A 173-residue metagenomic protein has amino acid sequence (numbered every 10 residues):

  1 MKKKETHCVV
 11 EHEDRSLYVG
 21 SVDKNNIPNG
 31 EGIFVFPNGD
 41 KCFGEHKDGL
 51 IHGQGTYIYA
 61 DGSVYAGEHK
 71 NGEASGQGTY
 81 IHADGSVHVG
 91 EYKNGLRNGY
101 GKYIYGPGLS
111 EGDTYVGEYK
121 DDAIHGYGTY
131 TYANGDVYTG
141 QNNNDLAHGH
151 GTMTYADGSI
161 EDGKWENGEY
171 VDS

Functional and structural regions predicted by a protein language model:
M1-K41, D172-S173: N-terminal segments that cap or nucleate solenoid repeat domains
V10-E13, I33-N38, T56-A60, T79-A83 (+3 more regions): Beta-turn initiation residues at beta-strand->coil junctions
L17-P28, D40-H52, V64-S75, H88-N98 (+3 more regions): Conserved anchor residues at repeat-unit boundaries in beta-strand-based tandem repeats, strongest for the MORN repeat
